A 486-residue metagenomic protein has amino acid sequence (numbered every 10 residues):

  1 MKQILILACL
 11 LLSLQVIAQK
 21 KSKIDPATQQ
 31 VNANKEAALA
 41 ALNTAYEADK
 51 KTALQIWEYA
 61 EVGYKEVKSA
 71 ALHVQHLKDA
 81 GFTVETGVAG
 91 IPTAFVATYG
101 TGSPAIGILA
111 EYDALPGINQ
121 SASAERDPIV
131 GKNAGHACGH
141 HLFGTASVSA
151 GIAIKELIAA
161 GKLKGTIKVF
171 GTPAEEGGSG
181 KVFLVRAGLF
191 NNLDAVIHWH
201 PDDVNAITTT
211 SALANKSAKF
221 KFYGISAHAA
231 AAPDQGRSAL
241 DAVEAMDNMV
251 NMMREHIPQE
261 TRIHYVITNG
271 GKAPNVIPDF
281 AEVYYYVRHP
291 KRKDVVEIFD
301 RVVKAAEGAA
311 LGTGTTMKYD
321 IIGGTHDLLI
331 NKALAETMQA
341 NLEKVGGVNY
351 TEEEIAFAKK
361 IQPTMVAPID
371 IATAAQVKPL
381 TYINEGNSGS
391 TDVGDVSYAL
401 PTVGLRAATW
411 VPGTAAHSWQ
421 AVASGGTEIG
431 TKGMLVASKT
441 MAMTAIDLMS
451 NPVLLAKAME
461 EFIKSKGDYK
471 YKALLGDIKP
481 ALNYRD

Functional and structural regions predicted by a protein language model:
M1-K21: Bacterial Sec-dependent N-terminal signal peptides
Q19-H136, T145-G165: Acidic/His- and Gly-rich active-site-bordering loop/insert found across diverse amide/peptide-bond hydrolases
A41-A48, T52-Q55, Y59, H76-T83 (+10 more regions): Structured segments of extracytoplasmic/periplasmic soluble domains in secreted or envelope-associated proteins
I56, A97, I108, H140 (+9 more regions): Divalent metal-coordination and catalytic microenvironments
D113-D127, S211-K221, W410-S418: Acidic-glycine-rich active-site phosphate/pyrophosphate-binding loop
S123-A137, Y223-A227, Q376-L380, S418-T427: Glycine/charged-rich beta-loop-alpha catalytic/anionic-binding loops adjacent to active sites
D127-G135, H141-L142, I158-P278, R288: Histidine/acidic-residue-rich, glycine-tolerant segments that coordinate divalent metal ions
E244-D486: Metal-dependent amide/peptide-bond hydrolase catalytic core, centered on the "pita-bread" metallohydrolase fold
